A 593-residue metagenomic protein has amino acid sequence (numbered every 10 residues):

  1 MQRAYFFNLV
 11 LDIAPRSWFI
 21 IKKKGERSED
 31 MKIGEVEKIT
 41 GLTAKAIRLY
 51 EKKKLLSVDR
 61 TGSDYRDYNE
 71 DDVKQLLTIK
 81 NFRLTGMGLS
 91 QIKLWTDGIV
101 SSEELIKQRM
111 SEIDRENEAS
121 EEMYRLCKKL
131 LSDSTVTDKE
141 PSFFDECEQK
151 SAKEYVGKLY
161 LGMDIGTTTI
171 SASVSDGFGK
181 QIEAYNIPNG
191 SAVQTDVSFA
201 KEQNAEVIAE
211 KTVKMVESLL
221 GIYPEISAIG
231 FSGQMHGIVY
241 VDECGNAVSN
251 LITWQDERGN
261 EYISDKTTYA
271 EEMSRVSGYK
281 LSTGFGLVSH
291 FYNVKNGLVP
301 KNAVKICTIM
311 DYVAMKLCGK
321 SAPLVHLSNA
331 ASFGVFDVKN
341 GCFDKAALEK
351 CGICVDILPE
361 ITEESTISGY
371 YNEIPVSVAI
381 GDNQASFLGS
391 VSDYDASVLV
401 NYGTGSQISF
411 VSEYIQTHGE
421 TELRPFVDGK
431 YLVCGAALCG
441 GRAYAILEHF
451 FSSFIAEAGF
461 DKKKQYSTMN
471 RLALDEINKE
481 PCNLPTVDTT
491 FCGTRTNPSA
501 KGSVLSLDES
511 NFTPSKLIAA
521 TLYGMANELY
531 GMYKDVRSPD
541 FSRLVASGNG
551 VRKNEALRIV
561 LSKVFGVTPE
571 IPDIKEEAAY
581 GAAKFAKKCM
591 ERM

Functional and structural regions predicted by a protein language model:
Q2-S90: Basic helix-turn-helix/winged-helix DNA-binding cores and closely related short helical interaction motifs
K80, L94-C147: Short, charged amphipathic alpha-helical surface segments
I92, I99, I187-F199, K501-T513 (+2 more regions): A short small-residue
I106, M110, N117, A209 (+1 more regions): Amphipathic, non-transmembrane alpha-helical scaffold segments
A152-S249, R275, N302, I374-V378 (+2 more regions): N-terminal glycine/serine-rich phosphate-binding loop of ATP-dependent small-molecule kinases, especially carbohydrate
L161-G162, V174, K266-K280, V288-T308 (+5 more regions): Active-site core segments that coordinate phosphate-bearing ligands/cofactors across diverse enzyme families
G221-T253, K280-G284, A314-D337, S368-Y370: Short beta-strand-loop/turn "lid" adjacent to the catalytic site in phosphate-handling enzymes
D256: Carbohydrate-associated surface elements
